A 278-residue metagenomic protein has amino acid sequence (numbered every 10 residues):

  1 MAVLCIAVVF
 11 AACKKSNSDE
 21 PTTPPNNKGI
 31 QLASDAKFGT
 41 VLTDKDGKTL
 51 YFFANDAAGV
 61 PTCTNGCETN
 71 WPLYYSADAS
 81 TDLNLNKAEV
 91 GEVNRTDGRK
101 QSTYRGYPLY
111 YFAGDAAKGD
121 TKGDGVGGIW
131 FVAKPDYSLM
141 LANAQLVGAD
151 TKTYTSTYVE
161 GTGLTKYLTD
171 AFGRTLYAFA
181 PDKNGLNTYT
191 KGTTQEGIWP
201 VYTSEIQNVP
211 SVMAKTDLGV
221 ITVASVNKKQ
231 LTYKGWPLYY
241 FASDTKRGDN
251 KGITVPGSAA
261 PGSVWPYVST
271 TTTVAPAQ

Functional and structural regions predicted by a protein language model:
M1-L32: Bacterial Sec-dependent N-terminal signal peptides
E20, K118-T121: Lipid interaction determinants
I30-P72: Post-signal-peptide N-terminal segment of Sec-exported extracytoplasmic proteins
Q31-T49, V93-Y107, D124-G125, L139-T175 (+4 more regions): Short, low-complexity cationic-aromatic patches
N55-G59, A79, G114-K118, A180-L186 (+1 more regions): Acidic glycine-/aspartate-rich tracts in secreted/extracellular proteins
V60-G91, G128-Y137, N184-V220, G262-A275: A low-complexity, Ser/Thr/Gly/Pro-enriched, surface-exposed linker/loop concept that marks segments flanking
T69, K122-G128, T194, G248-P261: An amphipathic, aromatic/His-enriched active-site/gating alpha helix that lines ligand/cofactor pockets
Y110: Acidic-aromatic/histidine active-site loop/patch
